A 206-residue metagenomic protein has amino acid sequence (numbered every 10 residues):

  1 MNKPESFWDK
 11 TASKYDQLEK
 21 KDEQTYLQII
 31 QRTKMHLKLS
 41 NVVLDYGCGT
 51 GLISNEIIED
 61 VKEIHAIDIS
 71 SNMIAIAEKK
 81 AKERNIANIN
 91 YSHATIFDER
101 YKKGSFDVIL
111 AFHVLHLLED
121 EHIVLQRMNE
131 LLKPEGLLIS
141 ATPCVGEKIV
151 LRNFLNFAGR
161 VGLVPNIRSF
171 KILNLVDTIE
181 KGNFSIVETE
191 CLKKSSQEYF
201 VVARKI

Functional and structural regions predicted by a protein language model:
M1-K38, G146, K193, F200: Conserved class I S-adenosyl-L-methionine
L44, T50-D98: Class I SAM-dependent methyltransferase SAM/SAH-binding core
L110: A conserved beta-strand element that flanks and buttresses the S-adenosyl-L-methionine
H113-V114: Short catalytic micro-motifs in class I SAM-dependent methyltransferases
H122-P134: A short glycine-rich, Lys/Arg-flanked "PGG" loop and its adjoining helix->strand segment in the class I
I139-V161: Conserved class I S-adenosyl-L-methionine
I167-G182: Short alpha-helix
N183-F184, E188-I206: Core SAM-dependent methyltransferase catalytic element
